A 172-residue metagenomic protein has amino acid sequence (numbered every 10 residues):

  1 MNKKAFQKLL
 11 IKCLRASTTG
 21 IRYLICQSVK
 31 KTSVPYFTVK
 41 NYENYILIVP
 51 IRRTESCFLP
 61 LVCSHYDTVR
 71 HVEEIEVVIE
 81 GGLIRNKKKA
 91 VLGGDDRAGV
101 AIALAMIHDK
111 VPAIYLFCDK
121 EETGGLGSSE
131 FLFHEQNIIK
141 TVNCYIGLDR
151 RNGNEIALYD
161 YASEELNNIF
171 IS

Functional and structural regions predicted by a protein language model:
M1-L9: N-terminal, Lys/Arg- and Ser/Thr-rich interaction peptides
N2, A16-S17, R22-L24, L158-Y161 (+1 more regions): Charged, low-complexity, intrinsically disordered terminal regions
I11-S56: A non-catalytic alpha/beta surface segment that caps or lines the substrate-entry region of metallo-dependent hydrolase
L47, L61-C63, L116: Short, conserved beta-strand segments within well-ordered enzyme catalytic domains that often line or immediately flank
L47-P50, S56-C57, T68-E73, G124-L126: Short active-site-adjacent helix-start/loop capping segments
E55-F58, T141: A short, charged/proline- and glycine-enriched loop that marks the coil->beta-strand transition at the N-terminal
C57-P112: Active-site metal-coordination/substrate-binding segment of hydrolases, especially metallo-dependent peptidases
L92, D96-S172: Acidic/histidine-rich catalytic neighborhood of metal-dependent amide-processing enzymes
